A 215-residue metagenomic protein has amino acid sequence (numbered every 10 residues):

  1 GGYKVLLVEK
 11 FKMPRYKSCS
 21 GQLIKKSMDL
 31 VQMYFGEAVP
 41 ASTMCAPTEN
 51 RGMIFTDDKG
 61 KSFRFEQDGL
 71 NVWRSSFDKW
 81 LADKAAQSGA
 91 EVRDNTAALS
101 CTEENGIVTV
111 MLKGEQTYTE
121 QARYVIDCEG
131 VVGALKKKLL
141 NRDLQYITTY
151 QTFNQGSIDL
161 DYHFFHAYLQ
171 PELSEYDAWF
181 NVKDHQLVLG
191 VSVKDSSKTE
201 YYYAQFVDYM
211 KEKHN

Functional and structural regions predicted by a protein language model:
G1-L7: N-terminal Rossmann-like FAD-binding beta1-loop-alpha1 element of flavoenzymes
F11-M53: N-terminal FAD cofactor-binding segment of flavoenzymes
M13, K84-H214: Predominantly flavin-linked oxidoreductase catalytic cores and closely associated redox partners
R51-D57, V108-M111: Short polybasic amphipathic segments
T56-G60, K183-Q186: Short acidic-glycine loop/turn motifs at beta-strand connectors
K61-R64, Y118-E120: Short beta-strand segments
F63-K84, K194-Y202: Short beta-strand to alpha-helix junction loop
